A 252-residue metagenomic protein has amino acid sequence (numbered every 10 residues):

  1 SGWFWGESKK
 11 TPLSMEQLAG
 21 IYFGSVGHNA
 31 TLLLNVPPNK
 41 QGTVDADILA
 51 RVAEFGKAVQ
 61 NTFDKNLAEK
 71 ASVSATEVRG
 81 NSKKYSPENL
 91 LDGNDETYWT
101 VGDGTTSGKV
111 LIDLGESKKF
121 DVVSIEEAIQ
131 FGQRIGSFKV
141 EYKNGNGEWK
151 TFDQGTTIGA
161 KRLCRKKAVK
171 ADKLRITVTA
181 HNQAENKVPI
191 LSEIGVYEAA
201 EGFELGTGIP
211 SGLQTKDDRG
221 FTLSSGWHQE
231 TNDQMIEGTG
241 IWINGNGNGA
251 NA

Functional and structural regions predicted by a protein language model:
S1-G80, K84, D121-V122, F152-G155: Carbohydrate-binding surfaces of carbohydrate-active enzymes
D47-E54, A58-K65, D92-G206: Aromatic, loop-rich ligand-recognition surfaces of beta-strand-rich domains
K70-S72, K109-L111, K173, G212 (+2 more regions): A residue-level signal for beta-strand positions that form part of recognition/binding surfaces within mature
V73-A75, N94, F221: Bulky hydrophobic/aromatic "packing anchor" residues in well-ordered structure
N81-K83, E185, G249-N251: Short, surface-exposed beta-strand/loop "edge" segments at domain boundaries and coil↔beta transitions
S82-V101, H228-G245: Short, polar loop/linker segments at the starts of domains and inter-domain junctions
F203-A252: Extracytoplasmic
